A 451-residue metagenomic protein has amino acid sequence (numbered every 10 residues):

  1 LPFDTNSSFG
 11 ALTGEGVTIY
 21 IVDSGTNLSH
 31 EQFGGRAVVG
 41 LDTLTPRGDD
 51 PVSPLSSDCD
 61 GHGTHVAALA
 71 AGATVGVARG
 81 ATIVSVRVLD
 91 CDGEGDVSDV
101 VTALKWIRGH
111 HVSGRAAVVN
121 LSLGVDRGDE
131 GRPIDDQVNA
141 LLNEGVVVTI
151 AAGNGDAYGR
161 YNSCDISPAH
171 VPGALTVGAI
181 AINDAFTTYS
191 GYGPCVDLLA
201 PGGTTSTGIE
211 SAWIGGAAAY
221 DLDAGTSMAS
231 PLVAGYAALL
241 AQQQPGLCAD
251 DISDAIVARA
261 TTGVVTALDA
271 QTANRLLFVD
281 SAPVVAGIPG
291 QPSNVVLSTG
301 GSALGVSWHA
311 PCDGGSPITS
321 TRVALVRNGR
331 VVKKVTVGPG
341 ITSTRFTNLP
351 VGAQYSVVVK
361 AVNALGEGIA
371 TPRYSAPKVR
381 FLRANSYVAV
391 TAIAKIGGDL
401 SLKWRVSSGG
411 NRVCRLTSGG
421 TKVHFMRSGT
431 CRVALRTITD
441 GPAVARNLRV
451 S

Functional and structural regions predicted by a protein language model:
L1, A81, S85, K105-G124 (+7 more regions): C-terminal subdomain of the subtilisin-like protease fold in secreted/lumenal serine endopeptidases
P2-A11, S57, V100, R127-D129 (+3 more regions): Active-site-adjacent substrate-recognition loops and nearby beta-strands within hydrolase catalytic domains
T5-L41, D49-D99, V112-V118, G128-E130 (+7 more regions): Subtilisin-like serine protease catalytic core
V285-P317, V351, L365-K378: Pro/Thr/Ser/Gly-rich low-complexity, intrinsically disordered linker/stalk tracts
P311-R327, S401: Solvent-exposed loop/turn segments flanking beta-strands in beta-repeat/beta-sandwich domains
S320-P350, A370-P372: Recognizes extended acidic, P/S/T-rich segments that occur within or adjacent to Ig-like beta-sandwich modules
F346-G368: Beta-strand-rich modules
P377-S451: Extracytoplasmic soluble-region selector
